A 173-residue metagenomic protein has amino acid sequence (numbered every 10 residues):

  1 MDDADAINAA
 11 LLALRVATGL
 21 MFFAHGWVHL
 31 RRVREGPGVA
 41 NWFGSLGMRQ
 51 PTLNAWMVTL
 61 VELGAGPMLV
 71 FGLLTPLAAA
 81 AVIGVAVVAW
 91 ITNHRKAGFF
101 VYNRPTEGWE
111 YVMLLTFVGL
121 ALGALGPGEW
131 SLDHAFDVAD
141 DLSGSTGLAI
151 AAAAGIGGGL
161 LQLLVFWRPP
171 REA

Functional and structural regions predicted by a protein language model:
M1-R31, G38, T52, W56 (+1 more regions): Extended, low-polarity transmembrane helix blocks
R34-R49: Cytosolic, membrane-interface loops and tails of multi-pass inner-membrane proteins
N41-G44, A65, V85: N-terminal, well-ordered alpha-helical segments
L60-L69: Hydrophobic, membrane-inserted alpha-helices
